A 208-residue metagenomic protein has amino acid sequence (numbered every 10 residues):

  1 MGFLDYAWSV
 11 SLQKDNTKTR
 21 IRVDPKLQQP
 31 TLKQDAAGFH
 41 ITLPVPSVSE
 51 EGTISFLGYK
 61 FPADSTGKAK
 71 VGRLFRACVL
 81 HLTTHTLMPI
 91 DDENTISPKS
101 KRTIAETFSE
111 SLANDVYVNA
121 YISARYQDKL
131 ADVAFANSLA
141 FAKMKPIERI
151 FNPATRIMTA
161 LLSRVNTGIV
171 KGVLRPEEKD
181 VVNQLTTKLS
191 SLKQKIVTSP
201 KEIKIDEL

Functional and structural regions predicted by a protein language model:
M1-L208: Short, functionally important secondary-structure microenvironments
